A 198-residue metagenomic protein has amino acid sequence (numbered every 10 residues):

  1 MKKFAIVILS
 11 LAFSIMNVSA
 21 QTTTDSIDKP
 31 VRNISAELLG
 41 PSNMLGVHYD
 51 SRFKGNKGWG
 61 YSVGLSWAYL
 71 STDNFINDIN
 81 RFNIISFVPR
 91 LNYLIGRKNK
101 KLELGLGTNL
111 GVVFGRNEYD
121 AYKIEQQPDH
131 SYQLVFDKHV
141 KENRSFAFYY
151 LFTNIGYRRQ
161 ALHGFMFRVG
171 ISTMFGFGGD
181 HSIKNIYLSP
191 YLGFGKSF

Functional and structural regions predicted by a protein language model:
M1-S26, S197-F198: Bacterial Sec-dependent N-terminal signal peptides
K3, D78-I79: Short coil/turn segments at secondary-structure boundaries
A12, S26-D28, F53-G55, G96-K98 (+1 more regions): A generic structural signal for short, solvent-exposed coil/turn residues that cap or connect secondary-structure
I15-N17, H48, I183: Intrinsically disordered, low-complexity peptide-like regions
A20-Y69, N74-N77, G195-S197: Short glycine/proline- and aromatic-enriched beta-strand/turn motifs that initiate or cap beta-hairpins
G58, I79-F198: Outer-membrane beta-barrel transmembrane domain signature
